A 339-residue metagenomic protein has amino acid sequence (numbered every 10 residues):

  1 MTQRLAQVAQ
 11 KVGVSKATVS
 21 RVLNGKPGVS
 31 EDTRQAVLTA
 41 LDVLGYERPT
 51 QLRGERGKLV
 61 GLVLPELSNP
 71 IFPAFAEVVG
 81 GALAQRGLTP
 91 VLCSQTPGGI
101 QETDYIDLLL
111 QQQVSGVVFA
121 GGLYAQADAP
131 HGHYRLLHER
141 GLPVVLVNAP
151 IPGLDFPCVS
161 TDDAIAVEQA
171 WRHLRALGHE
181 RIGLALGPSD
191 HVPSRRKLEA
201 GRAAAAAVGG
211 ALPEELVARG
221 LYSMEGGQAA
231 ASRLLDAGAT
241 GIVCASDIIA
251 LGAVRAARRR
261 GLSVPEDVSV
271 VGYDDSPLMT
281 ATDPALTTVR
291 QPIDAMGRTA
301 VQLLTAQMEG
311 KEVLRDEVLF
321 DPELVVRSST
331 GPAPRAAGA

Functional and structural regions predicted by a protein language model:
M1-G57, P334, G338-A339: N-terminal helix-turn-helix DNA-binding module of bacterial transcription factors
A36, P70-Q85, A166-Q169, H173 (+5 more regions): Short, solvent-exposed amphipathic alpha-helices that sit in or adjacent to ligand/effector-binding or catalytic
L41-E77, R86, T96-P97, L108-Q111: N-terminal helix-turn-helix/winged-helix DNA-binding helices and compositionally similar short basic alpha-helical
P97, A120-Q169, I248, D274-L286: Flexible loop/hinge segments that line or gate small-molecule binding clefts
V114-L123, G183-A185, V217, L234-D247 (+1 more regions): Periplasmic-binding protein-like
D155-L184, A203, M224-R233, A250 (+1 more regions): Hydrophobic alpha-helical segments within soluble ligand-binding/sensing domains
E168-V208, D316-T330: An alpha-beta-alpha
R233-A339: Flexible loop/turn connectors
